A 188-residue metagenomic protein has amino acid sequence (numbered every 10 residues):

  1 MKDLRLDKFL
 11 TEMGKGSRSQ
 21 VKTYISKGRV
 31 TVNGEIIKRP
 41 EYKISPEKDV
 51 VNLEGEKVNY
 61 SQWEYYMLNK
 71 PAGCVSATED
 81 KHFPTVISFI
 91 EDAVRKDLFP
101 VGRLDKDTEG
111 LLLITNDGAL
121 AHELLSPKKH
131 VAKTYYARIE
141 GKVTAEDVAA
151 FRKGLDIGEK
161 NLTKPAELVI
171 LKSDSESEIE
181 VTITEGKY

Functional and structural regions predicted by a protein language model:
M1-Y188: Basic, flexible Lys/Arg- and Gly-enriched helix-loop patches that mediate nucleic-acid binding at interfaces with rRNA
